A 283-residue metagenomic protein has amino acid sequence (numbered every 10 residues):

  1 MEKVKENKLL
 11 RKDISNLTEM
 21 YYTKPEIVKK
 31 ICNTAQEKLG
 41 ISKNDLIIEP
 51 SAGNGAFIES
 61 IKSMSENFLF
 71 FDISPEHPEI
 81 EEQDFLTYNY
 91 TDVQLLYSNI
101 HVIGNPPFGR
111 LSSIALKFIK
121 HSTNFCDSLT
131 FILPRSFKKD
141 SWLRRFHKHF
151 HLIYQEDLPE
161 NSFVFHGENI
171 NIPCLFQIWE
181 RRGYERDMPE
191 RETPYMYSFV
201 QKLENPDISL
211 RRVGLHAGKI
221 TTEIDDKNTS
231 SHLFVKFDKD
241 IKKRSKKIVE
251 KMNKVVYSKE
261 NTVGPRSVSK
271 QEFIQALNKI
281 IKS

Functional and structural regions predicted by a protein language model:
M1-S283: Class I S-adenosyl-L-methionine-dependent methyltransferase catalytic core
